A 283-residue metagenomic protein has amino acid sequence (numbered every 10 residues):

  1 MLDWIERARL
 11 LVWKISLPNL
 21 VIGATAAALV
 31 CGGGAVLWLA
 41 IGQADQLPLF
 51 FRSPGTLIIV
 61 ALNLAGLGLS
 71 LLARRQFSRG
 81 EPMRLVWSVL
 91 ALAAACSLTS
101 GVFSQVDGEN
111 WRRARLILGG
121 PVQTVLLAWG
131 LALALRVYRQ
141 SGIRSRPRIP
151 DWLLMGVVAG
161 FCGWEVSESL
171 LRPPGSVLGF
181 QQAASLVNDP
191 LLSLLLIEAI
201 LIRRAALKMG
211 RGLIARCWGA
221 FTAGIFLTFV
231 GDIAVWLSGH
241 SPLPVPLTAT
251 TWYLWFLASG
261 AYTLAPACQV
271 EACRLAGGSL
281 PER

Functional and structural regions predicted by a protein language model:
L2-R283: Polytopic alpha-helical membrane-helix bundles and their juxtamembrane interface segments in multi-pass membrane
